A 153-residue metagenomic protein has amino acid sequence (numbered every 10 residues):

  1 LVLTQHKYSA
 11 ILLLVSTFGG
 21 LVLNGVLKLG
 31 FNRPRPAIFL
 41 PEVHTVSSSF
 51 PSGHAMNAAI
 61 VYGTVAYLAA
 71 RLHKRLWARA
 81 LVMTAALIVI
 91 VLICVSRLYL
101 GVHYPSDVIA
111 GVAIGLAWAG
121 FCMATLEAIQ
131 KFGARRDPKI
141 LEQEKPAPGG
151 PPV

Functional and structural regions predicted by a protein language model:
L1-S48, T64-R71, V82-T84: Hydrophobic alpha-helical bundle signature of multipass membrane enzymes
A37-V153: Membrane-embedded catalytic cores of phosphoryl/pyrophosphoryl-handling enzymes
